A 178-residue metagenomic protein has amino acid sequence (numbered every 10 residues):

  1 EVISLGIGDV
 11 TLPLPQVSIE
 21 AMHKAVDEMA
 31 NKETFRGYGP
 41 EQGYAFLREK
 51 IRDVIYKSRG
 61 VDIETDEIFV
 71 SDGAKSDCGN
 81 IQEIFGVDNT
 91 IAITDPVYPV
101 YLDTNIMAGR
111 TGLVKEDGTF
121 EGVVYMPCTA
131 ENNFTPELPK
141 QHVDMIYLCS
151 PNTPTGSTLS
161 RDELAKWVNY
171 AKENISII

Functional and structural regions predicted by a protein language model:
E1-D72: N-terminal small-domain helix-loop-helix segment of the aminotransferase-like
G8-V10, K75, S150-P154: Short glycine-rich anion-binding loops that position phosphate/pyrophosphate groups of nucleotides and phosphorylated
P13, C78, Y101, T155-G156: Glycine/Thr-rich phosphate-binding loops of Rossmann-like dinucleotide-binding domains
K24, D53, E83, D103-M107 (+1 more regions): Short, well-ordered alpha-helices that flank and scaffold nucleotide-derived cofactor binding pockets
S58-D62, I81-G86: Glycine-rich helix-loop-beta junction characteristic of Rossmann-like nucleotide cofactor-binding loops
I84-N105: Conserved PLP-anchoring active-site segment centered on the Schiff-base-forming lysine
K115-I178: Active-site phosphate-binding strand-loop segment of PLP-dependent enzymes
